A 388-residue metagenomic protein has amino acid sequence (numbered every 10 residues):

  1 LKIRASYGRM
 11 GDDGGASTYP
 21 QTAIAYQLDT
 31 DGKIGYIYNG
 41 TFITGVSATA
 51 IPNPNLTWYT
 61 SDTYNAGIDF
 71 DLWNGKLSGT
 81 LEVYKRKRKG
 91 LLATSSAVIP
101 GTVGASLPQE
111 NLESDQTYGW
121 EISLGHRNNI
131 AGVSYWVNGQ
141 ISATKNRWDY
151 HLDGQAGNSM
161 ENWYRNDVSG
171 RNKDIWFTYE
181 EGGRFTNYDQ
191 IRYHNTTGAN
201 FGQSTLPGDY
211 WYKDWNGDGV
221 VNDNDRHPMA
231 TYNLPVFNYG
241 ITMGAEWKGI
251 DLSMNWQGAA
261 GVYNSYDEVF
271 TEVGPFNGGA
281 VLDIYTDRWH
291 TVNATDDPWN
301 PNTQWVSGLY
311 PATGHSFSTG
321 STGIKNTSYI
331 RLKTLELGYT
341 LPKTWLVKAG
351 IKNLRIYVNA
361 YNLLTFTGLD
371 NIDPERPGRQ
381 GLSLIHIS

Functional and structural regions predicted by a protein language model:
L1-R171, T319-S388: Extracellular/periplasmic, surface-exposed regions of secreted and cell-surface proteins
S17-Y19, E113, N129-N233, V273 (+2 more regions): Conserved small-residue
Y38-G45, A93-V98, N216-V221, W305-G314: Active-site-adjacent bridging/hinge elements
A50-P52, D225-M229, V236-I241: Glycine-rich, charged/polar anion/phosphate-binding loops that engage phosphate groups from diverse ligands
D69-D71, E82, G90, D209 (+5 more regions): Acidic side chains
A199, A259-G350, L354-R355: Extracytoplasmic gating/loop element in the C-terminal half of outer-membrane beta-barrel translocons and assembly
N233-S265: Glycine-rich, aromatic-lined ligand/substrate-binding cores of catalytic and carbohydrate-binding domains
